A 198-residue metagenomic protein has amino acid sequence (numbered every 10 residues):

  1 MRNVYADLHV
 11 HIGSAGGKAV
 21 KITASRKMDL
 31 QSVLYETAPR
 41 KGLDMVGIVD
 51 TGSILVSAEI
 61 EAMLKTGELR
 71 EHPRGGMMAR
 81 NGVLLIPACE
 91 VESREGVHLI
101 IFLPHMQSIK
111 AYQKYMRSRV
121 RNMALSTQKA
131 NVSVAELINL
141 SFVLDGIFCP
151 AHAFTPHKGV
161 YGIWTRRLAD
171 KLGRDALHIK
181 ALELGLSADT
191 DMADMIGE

Functional and structural regions predicted by a protein language model:
M1-R94: An N-terminally biased module of ancient metal coordination in phosphate/nucleic-acid-related enzymes
A15-G17, M106-S108, D189: Generic "edge-of-domain/loop-turn" microfeature
R26-L30, S133, A188: Short, glycine/acidic-rich beta->alpha junctions
R40-K41, V143-L144, E198: Alpha-helix C-cap/termination motif
G47-D50, C149, E183: Conserved beta-strand positions in the central sheet of alpha/beta enzyme cores
G52, K129, F154, L186-D189: Short beta->alpha connector loops
A58-A181: Extended substrate/RNA-proximal surfaces in nucleic-acid metabolism proteins
D170, L184-E198: Functional cores that coordinate and move charged inorganic groups
